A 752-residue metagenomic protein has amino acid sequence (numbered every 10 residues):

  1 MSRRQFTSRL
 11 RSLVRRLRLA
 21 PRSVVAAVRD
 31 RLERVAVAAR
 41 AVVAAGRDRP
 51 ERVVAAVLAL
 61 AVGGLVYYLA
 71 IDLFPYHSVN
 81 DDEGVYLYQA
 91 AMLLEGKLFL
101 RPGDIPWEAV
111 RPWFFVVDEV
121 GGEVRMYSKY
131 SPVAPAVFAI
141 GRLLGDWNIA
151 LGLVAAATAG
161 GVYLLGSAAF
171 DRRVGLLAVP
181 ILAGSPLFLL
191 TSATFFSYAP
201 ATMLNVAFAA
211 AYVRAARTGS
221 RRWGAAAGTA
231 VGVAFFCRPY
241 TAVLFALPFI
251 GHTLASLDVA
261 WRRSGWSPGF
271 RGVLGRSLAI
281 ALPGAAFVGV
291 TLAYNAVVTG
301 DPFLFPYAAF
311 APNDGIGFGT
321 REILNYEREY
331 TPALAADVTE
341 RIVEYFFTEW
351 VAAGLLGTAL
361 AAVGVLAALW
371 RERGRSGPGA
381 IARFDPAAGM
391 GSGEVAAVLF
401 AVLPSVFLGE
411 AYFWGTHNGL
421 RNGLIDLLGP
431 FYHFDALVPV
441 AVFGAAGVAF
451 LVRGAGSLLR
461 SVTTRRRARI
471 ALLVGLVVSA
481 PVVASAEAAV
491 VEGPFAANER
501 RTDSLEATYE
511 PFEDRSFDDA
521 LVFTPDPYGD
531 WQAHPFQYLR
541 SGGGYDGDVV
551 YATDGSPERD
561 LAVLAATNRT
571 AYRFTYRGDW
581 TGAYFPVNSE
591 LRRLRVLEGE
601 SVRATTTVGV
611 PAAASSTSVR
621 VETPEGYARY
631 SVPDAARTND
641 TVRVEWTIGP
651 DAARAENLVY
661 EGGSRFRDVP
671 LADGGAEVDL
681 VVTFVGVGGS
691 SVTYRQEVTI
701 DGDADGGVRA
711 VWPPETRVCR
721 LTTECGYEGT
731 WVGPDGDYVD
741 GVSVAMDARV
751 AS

Functional and structural regions predicted by a protein language model:
M1-F74, S167, P248, H252-A260 (+4 more regions): Start-transfer (signal-anchor) and selected internal transmembrane alpha helices of multi-pass inner/ER membrane
R40, A55, I250, A285 (+1 more regions): Signature aromatic-anchored transmembrane alpha helix within multi-pass, membrane-resident enzymes that catalyze glycan
E95-R142, A308-Y345: Interfacial juxtamembrane loops and adjacent helix segments that form the catalytic/substrate-binding surfaces
A157, V162-L187, M203, R217-A226: Transmembrane-helix signature of polytopic, membrane-embedded enzymes that assemble or transfer cell-envelope glycans
T158, E344-F407, G444-G447: Hydrophobic, aromatic-rich transmembrane alpha-helices and their immediate juxtamembrane boundary segments
S167, R172, F208-W223, A234 (+2 more regions): Membrane-interface transmembrane helices that cradle and orient dolichyl/undecaprenyl
L187-A201, Y240: Short acidic/glycine- and proline-prone juxtamembrane loop motifs at membrane-interface regions of multi-pass membrane
A296, D301-R371, N418-N422, D426 (+1 more regions): Membrane-lumen/periplasm interface segments of multi-pass, membrane-embedded glycan/lipid transferases
